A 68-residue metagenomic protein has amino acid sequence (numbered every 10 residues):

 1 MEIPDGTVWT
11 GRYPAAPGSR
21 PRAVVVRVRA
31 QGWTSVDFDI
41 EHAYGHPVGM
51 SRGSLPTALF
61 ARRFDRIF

Functional and structural regions predicted by a protein language model:
M1-G6: N-terminal helix-cap/turn-to-beta initiation motif at the start of protein domains
T10-M50: Basic/aromatic-rich interaction segments and small domains that mediate binding to polyanionic partners
E41-F68: Intrinsically disordered, low-complexity, charged/polar segments
